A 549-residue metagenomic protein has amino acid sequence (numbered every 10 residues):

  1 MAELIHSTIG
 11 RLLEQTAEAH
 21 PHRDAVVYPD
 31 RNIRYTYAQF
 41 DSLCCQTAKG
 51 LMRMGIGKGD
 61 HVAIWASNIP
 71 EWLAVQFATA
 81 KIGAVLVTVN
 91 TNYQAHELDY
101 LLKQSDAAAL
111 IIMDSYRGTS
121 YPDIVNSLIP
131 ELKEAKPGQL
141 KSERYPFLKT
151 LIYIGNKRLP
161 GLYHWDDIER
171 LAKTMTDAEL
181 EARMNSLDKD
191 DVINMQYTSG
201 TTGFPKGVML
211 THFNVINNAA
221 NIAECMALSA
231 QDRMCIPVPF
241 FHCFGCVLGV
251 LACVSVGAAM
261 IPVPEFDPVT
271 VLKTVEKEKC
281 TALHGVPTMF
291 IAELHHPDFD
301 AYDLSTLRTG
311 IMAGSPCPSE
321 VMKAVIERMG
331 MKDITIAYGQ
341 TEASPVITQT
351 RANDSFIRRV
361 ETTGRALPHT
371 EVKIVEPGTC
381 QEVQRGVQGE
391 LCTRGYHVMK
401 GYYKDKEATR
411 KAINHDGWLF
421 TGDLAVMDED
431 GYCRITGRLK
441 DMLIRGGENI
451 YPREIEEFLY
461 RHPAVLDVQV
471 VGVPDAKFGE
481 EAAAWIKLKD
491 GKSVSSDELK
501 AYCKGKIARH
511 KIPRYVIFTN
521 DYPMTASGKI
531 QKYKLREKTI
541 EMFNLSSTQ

Functional and structural regions predicted by a protein language model:
M1-M54, K58, K103, K133-P137 (+5 more regions): N-lobe entry segment of adenylate-forming
A2-I5, H22-F77, Q94-D99, H164-K173 (+2 more regions): Conserved AMP-binding/adenylate-forming core of the ANL superfamily
H6, P21-D24, R144-L148, I152-Y153 (+4 more regions): Conserved pre-ATP/AMP-binding loop-to-beta segment of ANL
D41-Q46, M175-D177, K189, N194 (+4 more regions): Conserved structural elements of the adenylate-forming
M54, I82-R170, K492: Structural core segment of the AMP-binding/adenylate-forming
Y93-K103, L110-D114, L283, G395 (+7 more regions): AMP-binding/adenylate-forming catalytic core of the ANL superfamily
E169-R170, K277-G285, L294-R358, E371: Gly/Ser/Thr-rich phosphate-binding loop
I216-R233, F240-A282, H296-P297: Conserved AMP-binding/adenylation subdomain of ANL enzymes
